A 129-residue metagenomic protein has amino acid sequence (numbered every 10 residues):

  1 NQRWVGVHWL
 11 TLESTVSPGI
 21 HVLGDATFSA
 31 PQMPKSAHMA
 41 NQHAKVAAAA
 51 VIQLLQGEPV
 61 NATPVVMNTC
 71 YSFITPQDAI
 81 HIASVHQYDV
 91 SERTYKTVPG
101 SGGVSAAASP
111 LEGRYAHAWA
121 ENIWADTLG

Functional and structural regions predicted by a protein language model:
N1-N41: FAD-site-proximal beta/loop scaffold in flavoenzymes
R3-V7, A30-M33, K45-A49, Y95-P99 (+1 more regions): Glycine-rich loops and low-complexity Gly/Arg-rich segments that provide flexible linkers or classic glycine-based
W9, G24, I74-P76, A83-S84: Pocket-edge structural micro-motifs
W9-V16, V51-Q56, S101-A106: Short C-terminal domain-edge/linker segments immediately following a structured domain
A26-V66, S72, A83: A conserved FAD-binding loop/helix module that cradles the flavin
V65-I74, D78-H81, S109, G113: FAD cofactor-binding and catalytic pocket of flavoenzymes
H81-G129: C-terminal auxiliary extensions adjacent to catalytic cores
